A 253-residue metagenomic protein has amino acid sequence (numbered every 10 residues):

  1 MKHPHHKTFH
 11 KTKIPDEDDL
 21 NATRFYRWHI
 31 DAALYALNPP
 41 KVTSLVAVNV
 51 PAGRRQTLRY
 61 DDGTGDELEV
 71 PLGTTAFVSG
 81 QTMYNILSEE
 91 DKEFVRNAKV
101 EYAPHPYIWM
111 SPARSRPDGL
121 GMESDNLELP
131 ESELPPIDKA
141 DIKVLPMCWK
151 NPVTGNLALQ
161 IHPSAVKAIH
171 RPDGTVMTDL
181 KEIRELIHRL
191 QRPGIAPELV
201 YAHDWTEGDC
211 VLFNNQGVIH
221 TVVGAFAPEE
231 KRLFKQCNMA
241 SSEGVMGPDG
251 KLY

Functional and structural regions predicted by a protein language model:
M1-E207, Q216-Y253: Non-heme Fe(II) oxygenase catalytic core, chiefly the N-lobe of the double-stranded beta-helix
